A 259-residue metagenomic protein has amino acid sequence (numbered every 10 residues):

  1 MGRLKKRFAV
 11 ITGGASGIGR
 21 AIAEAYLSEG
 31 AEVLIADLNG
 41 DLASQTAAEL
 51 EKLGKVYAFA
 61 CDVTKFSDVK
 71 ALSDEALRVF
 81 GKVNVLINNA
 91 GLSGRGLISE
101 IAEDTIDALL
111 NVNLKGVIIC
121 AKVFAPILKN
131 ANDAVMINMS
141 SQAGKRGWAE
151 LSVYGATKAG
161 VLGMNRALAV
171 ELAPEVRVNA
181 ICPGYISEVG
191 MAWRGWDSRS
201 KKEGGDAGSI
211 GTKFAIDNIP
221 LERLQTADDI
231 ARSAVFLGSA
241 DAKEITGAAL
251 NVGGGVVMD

Functional and structural regions predicted by a protein language model:
R3, R146, A234-V235, T246-D259: Short C-terminal tail/terminal secondary-structure segment of NAD(P)H-dependent dehydrogenase/reductase domains
G40-D41, F59-A71, E103, D229: The beta1-alpha1 cofactor-binding region of Rossmann-like NAD(H)/NADP(H)-dependent oxidoreductases
L97-I98, A102-L110, W196, A215: Substrate-binding pocket helix/loop in short-chain dehydrogenase/reductase
S99, G144-S152, E222, A240: Active-site loop immediately N-terminal to the catalytic Tyr-X3-Lys motif of short-chain dehydrogenase/reductase
A121, T157, N165: Active-site helix of classical SDR
P126, A169-P174, K243: Alpha-helical segment proximal to the catalytic Tyr-Lys
S141: Residue(s) in the substrate-gating loop at a strand-loop-helix junction that position the organic substrate next
